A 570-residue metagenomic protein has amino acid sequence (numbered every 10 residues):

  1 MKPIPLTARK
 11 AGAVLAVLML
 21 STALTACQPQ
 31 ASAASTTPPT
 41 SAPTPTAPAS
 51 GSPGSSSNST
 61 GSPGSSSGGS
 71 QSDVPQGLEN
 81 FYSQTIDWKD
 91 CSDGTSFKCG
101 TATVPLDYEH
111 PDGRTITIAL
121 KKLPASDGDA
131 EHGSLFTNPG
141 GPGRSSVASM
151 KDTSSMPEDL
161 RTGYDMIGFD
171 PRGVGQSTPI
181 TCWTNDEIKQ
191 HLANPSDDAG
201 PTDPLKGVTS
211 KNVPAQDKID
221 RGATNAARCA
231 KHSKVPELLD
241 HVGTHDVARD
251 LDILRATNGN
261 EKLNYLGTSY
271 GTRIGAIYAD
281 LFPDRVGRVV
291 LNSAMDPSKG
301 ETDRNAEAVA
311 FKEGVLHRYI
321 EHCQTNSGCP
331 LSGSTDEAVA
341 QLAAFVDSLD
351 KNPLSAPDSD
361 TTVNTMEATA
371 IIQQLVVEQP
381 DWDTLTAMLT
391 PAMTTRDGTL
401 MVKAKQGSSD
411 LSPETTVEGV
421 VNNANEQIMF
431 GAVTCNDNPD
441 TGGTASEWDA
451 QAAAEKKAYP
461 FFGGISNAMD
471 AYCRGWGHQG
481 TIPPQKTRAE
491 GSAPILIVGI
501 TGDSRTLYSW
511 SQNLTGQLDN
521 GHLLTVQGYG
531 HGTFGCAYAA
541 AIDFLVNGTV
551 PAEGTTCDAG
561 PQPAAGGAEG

Functional and structural regions predicted by a protein language model:
K2-L15: Bacterial N-terminal signal peptides that target proteins for export
P3-L6, P29, S62, L78: Short, aromatic- and cysteine-enriched interfacial helices/patches that mediate contacts at lipid membranes
T22-A26: C-terminal motif of bacterial Sec signal peptides marking the signal peptidase cleavage site
C27-T37, S52: Bacterial lipoprotein signal-peptidase II cleavage site
S41-D90: N-terminal low-complexity, Pro/Thr/Ser-rich intrinsically disordered segments that act as propeptides or flexible
G69-E367, A432-T434, N438-G570: Gly/Pro-rich cap/lid or specificity-loop segments adjacent to the active site
T325-A432: Alpha/beta-hydrolase-fold enzymes
